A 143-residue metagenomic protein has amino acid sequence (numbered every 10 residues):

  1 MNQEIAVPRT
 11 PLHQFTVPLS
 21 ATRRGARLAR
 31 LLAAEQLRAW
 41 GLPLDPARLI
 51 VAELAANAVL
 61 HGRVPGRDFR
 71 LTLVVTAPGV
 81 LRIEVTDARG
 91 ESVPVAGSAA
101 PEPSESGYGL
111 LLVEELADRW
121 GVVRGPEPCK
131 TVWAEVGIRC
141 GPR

Functional and structural regions predicted by a protein language model:
M1-P46: Bergerat-fold GHKL ATPase/HATPase_c domain
M1-T16, V59-R143: Conserved beta-strand-loop-beta-strand hairpin that lines the nucleotide-binding pocket of ATP/GTP-utilizing enzymes
P18, P46, V51, A96-S98: Hydrophobic alpha-helical segments and their boundary regions
R27-R30, R48, R82, K130: Basic side chains
L42-G66: Conserved ATP-binding N-box helix of the HATPase_c
